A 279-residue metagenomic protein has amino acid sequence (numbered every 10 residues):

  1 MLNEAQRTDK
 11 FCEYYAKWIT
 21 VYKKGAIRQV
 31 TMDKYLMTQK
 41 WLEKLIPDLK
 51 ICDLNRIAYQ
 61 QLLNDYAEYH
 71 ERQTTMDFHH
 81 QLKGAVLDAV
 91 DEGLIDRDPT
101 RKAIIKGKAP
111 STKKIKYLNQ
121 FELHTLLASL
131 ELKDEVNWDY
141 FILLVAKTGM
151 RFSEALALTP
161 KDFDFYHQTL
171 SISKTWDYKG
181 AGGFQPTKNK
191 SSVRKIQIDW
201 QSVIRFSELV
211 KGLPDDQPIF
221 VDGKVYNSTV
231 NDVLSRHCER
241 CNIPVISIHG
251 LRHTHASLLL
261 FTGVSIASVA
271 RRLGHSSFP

Functional and structural regions predicted by a protein language model:
R7, A109, Y117, W176 (+1 more regions): Catalytic-site neighborhood detector that most strongly recognizes the C-terminal catalytic loop/helix of tyrosine
R7, I19-L94, K133-D134, K224-S228 (+1 more regions): N-terminal core-binding DNA-recognition domain of tyrosine site-specific recombinases/integrases
D9, C52, I95-R97, K108-A128 (+2 more regions): DNA breakage-rejoining catalytic core of tyrosine-based enzymes
G25, E68, N137, T148 (+3 more regions): Flexible coil/turn residues that form the inter-helical turn or adjacent wing/linker of helix-turn-helix
M76-F78, D91, I95-L158, Y166 (+1 more regions): Basic, Lys/Arg- and aromatic-enriched nucleic-acid-binding interface segment
D91, L143, K147-E154, V233-R240 (+1 more regions): C-terminal catalytic core of tyrosine-transesterase DNA break-rejoin enzymes
A157-E208: Conserved tyrosine-mediated DNA breakage-rejoining catalytic core shared by Y-recombinases
T175, D199-P244: Active-site/catalytic core of tyrosine-dependent DNA strand-transfer enzymes
